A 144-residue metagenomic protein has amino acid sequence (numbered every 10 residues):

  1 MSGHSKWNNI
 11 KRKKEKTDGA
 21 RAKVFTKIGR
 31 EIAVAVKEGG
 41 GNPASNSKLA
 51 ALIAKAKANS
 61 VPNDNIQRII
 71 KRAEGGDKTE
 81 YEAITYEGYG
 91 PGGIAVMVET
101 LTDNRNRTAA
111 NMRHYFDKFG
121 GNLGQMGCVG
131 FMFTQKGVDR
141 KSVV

Functional and structural regions predicted by a protein language model:
M1-G124, V129-V138: N-terminal cationic and glycine-rich segments that engage phosphates or anionic surfaces
V143-V144: Conserved small/polar residues in nucleotide/adenosyl-binding loops
